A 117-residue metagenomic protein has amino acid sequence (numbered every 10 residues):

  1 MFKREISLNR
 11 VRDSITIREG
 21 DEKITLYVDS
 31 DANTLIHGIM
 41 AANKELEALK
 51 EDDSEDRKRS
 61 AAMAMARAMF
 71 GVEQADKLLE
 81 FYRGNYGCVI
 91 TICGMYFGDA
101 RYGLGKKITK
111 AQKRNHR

Functional and structural regions predicted by a protein language model:
M1-A48, A111-R117: Short, charged/polar N-terminal "headpieces" of proteins
K50-S54: Charged, low-complexity interaction regions
E55-S60: Contiguous, amphipathic alpha-helical segments that mediate oligomerization or scaffolding in large protein assemblies
M63: Generic structural marker for isolated residues within well-ordered, non-membrane alpha-helices of soluble domains
V72-R117: C-terminal charged interaction modules
